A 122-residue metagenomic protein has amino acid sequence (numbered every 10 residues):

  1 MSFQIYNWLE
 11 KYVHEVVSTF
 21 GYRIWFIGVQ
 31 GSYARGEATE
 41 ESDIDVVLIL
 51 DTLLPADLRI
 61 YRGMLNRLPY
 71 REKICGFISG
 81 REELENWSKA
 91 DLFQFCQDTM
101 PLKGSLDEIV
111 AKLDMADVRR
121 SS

Functional and structural regions predicted by a protein language model:
M1-R23, A34-E41, D51-S122: Catalytic core of pol beta-like nucleotidyltransferases
Q30-S32: Glycine-rich beta-strand-to-loop/alpha-helix junction loops that act as flexible
D43-D45: Acidic Asp/Glu-based divalent-cation binding sites
